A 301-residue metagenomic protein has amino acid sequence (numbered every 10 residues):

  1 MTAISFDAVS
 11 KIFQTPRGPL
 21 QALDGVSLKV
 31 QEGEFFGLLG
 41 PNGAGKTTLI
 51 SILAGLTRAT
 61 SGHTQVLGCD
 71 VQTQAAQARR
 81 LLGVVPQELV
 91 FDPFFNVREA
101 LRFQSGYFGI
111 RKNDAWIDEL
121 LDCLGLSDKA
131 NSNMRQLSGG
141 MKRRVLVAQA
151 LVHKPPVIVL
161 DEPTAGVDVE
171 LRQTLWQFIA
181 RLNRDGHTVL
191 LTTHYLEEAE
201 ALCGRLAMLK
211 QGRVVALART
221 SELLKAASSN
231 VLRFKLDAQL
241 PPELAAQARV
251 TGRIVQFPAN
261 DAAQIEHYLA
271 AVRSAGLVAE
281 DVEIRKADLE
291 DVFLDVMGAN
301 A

Functional and structural regions predicted by a protein language model:
M1-F6, I12-G25, A75: A short, flexible loop at the N-terminus of ABC-type nucleotide-binding domains that lies
G62-D70, Q77-A78: Conserved ABC transporter NBD signature motif
R102, G106-K129: Conserved ABC ATPase "signature" region
V152-P156: A short, proline-enriched helix->beta-strand linker immediately N-terminal to the Walker B motif in ABC-type P-loop
I158-D161: Catalytic Walker B motif of ABC-type/P-loop ATPase nucleotide-binding domains
W176-A259: ABC transporter nucleotide-binding domain
S229-A301: Short, charged/small-residue-rich alpha-helical element at the C-terminal edge of ABC transporter nucleotide-binding
